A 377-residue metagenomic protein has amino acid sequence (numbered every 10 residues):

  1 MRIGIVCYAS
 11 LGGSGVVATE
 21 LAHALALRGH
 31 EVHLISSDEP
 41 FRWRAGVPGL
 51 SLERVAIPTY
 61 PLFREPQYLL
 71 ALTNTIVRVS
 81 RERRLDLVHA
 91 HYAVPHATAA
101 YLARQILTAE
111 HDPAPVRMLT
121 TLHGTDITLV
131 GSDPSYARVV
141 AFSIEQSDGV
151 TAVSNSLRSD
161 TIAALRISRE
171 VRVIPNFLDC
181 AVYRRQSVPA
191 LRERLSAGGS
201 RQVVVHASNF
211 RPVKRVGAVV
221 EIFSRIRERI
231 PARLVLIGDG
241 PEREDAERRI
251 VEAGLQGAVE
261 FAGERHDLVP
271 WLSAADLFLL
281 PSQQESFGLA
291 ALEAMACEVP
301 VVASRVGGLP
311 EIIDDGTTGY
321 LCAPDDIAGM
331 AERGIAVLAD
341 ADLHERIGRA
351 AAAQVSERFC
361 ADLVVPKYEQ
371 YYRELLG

Functional and structural regions predicted by a protein language model:
I5-G12, A18, H23-Y68: N-terminal strand-loop element at the rim of the active site of nucleotide-sugar-dependent glycosyltransferases
S156, F177: Carbohydrate-associated surface elements
R184-A197, K367: A short helix/loop element that forms part of the nucleotide-sugar donor recognition site in Leloir-type
A197-K214, V220-F223: Conserved donor-binding/catalytic core segment of Leloir-type glycosyltransferases
E247-G263: Nucleotide-activated donor-binding/catalytic signature segment of Leloir-type glycosyltransferases, i.e., the conserved
E264, Q283: Aromatic "clamp/platform" in nucleotide-sugar-dependent glycosyltransferases that forms part of the donor/acceptor
P300-A303, I313: Short hydrophobic beta-strand element within catalytic cores of glycosyltransferases and related nucleotide-activated
D315-G316, Y320-I327, A336-A341: Conserved acidic donor-binding segment of nucleotide-sugar-dependent glycosyltransferases
